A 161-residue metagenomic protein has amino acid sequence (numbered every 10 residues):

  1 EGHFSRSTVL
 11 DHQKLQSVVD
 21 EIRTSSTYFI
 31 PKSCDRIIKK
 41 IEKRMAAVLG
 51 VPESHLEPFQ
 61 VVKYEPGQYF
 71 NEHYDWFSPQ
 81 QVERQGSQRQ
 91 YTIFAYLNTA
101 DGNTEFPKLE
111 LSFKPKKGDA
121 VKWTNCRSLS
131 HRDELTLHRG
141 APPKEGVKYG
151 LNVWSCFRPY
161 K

Functional and structural regions predicted by a protein language model:
E1-K122, C126-K161: Fe(II)/2-oxoglutarate oxygenase catalytic core
